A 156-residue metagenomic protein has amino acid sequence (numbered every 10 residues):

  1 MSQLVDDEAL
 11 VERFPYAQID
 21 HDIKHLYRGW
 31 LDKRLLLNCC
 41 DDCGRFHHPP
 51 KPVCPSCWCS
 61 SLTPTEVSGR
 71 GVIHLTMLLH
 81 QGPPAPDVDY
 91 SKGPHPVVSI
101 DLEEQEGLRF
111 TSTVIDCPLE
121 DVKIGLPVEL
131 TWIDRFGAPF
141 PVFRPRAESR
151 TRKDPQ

Functional and structural regions predicted by a protein language model:
M1-L35, R146: A broadly conserved sequence feature marking short terminus-proximal activation segments in nucleic acid-centric
R34-L37, K51: Residues immediately within or flanking Cys/His clusters that coordinate Zn2+ in small zinc-binding modules
C39-D42, V53-C59: Short, cysteine/histidine-rich loop/knuckle motifs that typically chelate Zn2+
H48, L62-T63: Short functional micro-motifs and their immediate structural scaffolds
L62, T76-G82, L119, I133-F136: Short, conserved beta-turn/loop elements at beta-strand boundaries and strand-helix junctions
R70-V72, P127: Residue-level marker of beta-strand positions
H74-I115: Glycine-rich active-site loops that engage anionic ligands at enzyme catalytic sites
G107-Q156: Well-ordered alpha/beta subsegment
